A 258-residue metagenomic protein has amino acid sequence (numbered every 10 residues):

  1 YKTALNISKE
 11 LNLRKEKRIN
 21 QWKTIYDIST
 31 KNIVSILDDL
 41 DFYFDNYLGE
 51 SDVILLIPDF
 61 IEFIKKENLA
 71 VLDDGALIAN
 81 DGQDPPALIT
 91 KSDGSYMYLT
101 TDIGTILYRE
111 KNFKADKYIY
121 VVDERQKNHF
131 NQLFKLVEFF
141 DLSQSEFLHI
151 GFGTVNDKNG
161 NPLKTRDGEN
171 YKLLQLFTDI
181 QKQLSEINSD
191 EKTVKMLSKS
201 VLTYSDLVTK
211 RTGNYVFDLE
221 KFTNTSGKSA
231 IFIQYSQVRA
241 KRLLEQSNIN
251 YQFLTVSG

Functional and structural regions predicted by a protein language model:
Y1-G258: NTP-dependent nucleotidyl-transfer catalytic core
